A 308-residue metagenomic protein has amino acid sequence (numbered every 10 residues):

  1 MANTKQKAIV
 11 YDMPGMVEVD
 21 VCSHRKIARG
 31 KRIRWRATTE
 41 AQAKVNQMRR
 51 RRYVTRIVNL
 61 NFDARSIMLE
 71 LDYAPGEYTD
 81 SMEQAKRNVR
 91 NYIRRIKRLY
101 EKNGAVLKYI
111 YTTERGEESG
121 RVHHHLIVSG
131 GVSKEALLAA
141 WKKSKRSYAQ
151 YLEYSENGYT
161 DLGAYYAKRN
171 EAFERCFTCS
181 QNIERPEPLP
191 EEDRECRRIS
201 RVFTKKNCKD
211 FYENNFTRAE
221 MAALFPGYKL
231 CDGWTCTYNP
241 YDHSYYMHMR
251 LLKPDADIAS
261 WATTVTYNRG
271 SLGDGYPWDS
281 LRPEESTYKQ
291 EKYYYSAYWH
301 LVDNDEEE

Functional and structural regions predicted by a protein language model:
M1-G120, G130-E308: Right-hand nucleic-acid polymerase module
